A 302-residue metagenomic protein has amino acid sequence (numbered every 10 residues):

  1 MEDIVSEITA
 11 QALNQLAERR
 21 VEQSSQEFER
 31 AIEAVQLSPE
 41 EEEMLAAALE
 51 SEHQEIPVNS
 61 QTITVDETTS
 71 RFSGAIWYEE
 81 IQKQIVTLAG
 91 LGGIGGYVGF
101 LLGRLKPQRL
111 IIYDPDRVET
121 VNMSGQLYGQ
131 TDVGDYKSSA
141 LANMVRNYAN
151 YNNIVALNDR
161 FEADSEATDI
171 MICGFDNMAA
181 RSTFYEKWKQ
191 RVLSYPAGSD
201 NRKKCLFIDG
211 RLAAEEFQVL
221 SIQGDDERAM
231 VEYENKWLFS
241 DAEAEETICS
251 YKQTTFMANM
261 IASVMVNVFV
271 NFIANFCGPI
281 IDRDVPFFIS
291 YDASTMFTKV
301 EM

Functional and structural regions predicted by a protein language model:
E2-S60, E80, E166-I170, G174-M302: Glycine-rich phosphate/adenylate-binding loop
E55-E79: Glycine-rich dinucleotide-binding loop and its adjacent helix/turn
Q82-K106, I111-R117: Glycine-rich adenosine-cofactor-binding loop
A89, Y97, V133-Y136, A140 (+2 more regions): Conserved active-site and cofactor/substrate-binding residues in soluble primary-metabolism enzymes
A89-G92, Y113, L157-D159, C173-D176 (+1 more regions): Short His-Asn-centered micro-motif
R109, N153-V155, L206: Conserved beta-strand segments of alpha/beta enzyme cores
I112-N150: Glycine-rich phosphate-binding loop and adjoining beta1-alpha1-beta2 segment of Rossmann-like nucleotide-binding folds
Y136-T168, F175-A179: A structured beta-alpha segment of the ubiquitous adenosine-cofactor-binding alpha/beta core
